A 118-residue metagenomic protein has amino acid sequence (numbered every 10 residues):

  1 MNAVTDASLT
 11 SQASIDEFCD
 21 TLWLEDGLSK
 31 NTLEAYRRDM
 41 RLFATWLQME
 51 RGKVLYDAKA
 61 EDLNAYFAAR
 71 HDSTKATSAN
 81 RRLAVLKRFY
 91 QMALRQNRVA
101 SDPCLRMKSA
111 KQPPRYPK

Functional and structural regions predicted by a protein language model:
N2-T5, E17-N31, R37, R41-Y116: N-terminal core-binding DNA-recognition domain of tyrosine recombinases/integrases
S8-D16: Onset of an N-terminal alpha helix
